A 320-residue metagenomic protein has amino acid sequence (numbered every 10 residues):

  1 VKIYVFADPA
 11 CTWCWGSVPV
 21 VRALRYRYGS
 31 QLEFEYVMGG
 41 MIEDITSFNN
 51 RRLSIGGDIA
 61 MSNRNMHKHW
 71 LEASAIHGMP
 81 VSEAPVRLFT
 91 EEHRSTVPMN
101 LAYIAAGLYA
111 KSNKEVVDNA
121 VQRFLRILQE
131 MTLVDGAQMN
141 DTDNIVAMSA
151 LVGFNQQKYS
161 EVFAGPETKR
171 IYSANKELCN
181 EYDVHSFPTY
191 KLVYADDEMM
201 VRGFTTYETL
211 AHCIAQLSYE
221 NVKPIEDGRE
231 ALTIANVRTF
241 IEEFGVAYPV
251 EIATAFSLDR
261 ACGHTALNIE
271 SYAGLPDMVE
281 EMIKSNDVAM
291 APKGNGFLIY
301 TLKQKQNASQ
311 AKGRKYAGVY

Functional and structural regions predicted by a protein language model:
V1, N100, P188: Change "...and in nucleic-acid phosphodiester-cleaving endonucleases..." to "...and in nucleic-acid processing enzymes
V1-I3, M38-G39: N-terminal cysteine/histidine-rich coordination modules
V5-F6, A10, V18-Y26, R126-Y320: C-terminal cap of thioredoxin/glutaredoxin-like
W13: Short, cysteine/histidine-rich loop/knuckle motifs that typically chelate Zn2+
V18-D135, P249: Structural alpha/beta surface segment adjacent to cysteine/selenocysteine redox centers across thiol/disulfide enzymes
